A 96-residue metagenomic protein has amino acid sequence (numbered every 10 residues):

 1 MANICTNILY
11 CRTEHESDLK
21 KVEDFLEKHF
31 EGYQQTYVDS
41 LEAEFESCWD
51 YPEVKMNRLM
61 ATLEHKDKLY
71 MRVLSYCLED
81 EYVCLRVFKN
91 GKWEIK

Functional and structural regions predicted by a protein language model:
M1-L26: Short, extreme N-terminal segment that most often corresponds to the first beta-strand
E23-K96: Charged interaction segments
